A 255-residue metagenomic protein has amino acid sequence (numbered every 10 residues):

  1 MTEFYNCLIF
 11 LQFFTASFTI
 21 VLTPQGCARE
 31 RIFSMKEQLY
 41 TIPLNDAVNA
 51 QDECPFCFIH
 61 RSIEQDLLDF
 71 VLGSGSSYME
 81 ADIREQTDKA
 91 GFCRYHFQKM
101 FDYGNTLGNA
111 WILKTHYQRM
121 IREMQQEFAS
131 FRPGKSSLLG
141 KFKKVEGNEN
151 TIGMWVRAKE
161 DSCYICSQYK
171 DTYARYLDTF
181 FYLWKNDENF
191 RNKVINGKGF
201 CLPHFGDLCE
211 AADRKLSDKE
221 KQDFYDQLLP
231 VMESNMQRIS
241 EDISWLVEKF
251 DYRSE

Functional and structural regions predicted by a protein language model:
M1, I9, I20-V21, I32: Short hydrophobic transmembrane-like helices used for membrane targeting/insertion
F4, Q12-F13: Cationic, low-complexity basic patches in intrinsically disordered or flexible, solvent-exposed regions
I9-F10, R191: A generic signature of intrinsically disordered, low-complexity regions enriched in glycine/proline and charged/polar
R31-E255: Intrinsically disordered, low-complexity regulatory regions of eukaryotic proteins
